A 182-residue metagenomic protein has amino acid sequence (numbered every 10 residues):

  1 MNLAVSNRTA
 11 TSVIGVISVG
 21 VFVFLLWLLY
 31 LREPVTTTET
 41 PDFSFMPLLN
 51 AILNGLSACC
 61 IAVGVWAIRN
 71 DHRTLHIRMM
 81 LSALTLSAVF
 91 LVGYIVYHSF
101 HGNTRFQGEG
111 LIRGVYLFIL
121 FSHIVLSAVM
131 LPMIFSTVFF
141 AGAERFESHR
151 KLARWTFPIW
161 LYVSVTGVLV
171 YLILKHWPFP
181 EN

Functional and structural regions predicted by a protein language model:
M1-N182: Alpha-helical membrane insertion/targeting regions
